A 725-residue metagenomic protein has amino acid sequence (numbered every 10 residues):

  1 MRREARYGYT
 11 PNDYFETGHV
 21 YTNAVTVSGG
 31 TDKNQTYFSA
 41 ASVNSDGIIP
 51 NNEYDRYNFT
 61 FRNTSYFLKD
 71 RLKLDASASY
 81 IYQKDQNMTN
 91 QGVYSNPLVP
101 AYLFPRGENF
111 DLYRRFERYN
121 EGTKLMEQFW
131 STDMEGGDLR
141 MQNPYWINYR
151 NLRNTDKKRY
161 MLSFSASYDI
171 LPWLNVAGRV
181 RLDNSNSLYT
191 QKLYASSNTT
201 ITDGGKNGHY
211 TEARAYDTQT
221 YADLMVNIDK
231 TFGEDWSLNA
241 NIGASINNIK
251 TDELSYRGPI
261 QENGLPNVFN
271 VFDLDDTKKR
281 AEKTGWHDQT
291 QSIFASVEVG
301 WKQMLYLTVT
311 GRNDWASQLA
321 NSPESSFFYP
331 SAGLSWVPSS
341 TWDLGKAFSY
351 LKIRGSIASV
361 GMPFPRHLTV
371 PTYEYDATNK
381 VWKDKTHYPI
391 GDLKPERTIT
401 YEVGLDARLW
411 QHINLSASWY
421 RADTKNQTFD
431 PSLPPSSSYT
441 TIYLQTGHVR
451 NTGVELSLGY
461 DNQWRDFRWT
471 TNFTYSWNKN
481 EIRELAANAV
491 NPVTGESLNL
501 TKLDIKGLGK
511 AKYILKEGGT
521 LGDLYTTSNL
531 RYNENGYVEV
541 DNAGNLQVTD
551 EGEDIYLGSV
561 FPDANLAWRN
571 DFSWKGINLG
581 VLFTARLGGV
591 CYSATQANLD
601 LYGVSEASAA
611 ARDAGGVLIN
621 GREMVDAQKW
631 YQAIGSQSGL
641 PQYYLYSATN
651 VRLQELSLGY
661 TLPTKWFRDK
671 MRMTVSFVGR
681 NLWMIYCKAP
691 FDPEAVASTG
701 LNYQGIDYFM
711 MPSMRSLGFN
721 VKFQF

Functional and structural regions predicted by a protein language model:
M1-A5, Y94-W146, Q191-G208, D252-A281 (+6 more regions): Surface-exposed loop/turn segments flanking beta-strands in extracellular/periplasmic regions
M1-E4, N90, S255-R257, E262 (+4 more regions): Conserved small-residue
M1-N51, M88-G92, G107-R153, S167-L171 (+2 more regions): Residues embedded in well-ordered regular secondary structure
P11, T199-T200, A316, R586-T674 (+1 more regions): Extracytoplasmic gating/loop element in the C-terminal half of outer-membrane beta-barrel translocons and assembly
E16-Q35, A41-V43, P144-Q191, T211-F232 (+12 more regions): Outer-membrane beta-barrel transmembrane strands
D32, I48-T60, S79-I81, N87-G92 (+9 more regions): Small-side-chain secondary-structure face that scaffolds active or pore-lining regions
Y149-N151, D273-F294, V370, E374-L415 (+4 more regions): Outer-membrane beta-barrel signature, preferentially recognizing the C-terminal barrel domain of Gram-negative
K250-D276, L344-Y401, N414-V449: Solvent-exposed loop/turn elements at secondary-structure boundaries
